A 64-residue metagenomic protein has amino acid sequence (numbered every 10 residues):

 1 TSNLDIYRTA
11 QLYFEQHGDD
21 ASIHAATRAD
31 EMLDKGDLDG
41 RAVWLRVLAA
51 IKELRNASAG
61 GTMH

Functional and structural regions predicted by a protein language model:
T1-L12: Short, charge-rich, low-complexity alpha-helical interaction segments
Q11-N56: Amphipathic, hydrophobic secondary-structure cores in small proteins
N56-H64: Charged low-complexity stretches with an acidic bias
